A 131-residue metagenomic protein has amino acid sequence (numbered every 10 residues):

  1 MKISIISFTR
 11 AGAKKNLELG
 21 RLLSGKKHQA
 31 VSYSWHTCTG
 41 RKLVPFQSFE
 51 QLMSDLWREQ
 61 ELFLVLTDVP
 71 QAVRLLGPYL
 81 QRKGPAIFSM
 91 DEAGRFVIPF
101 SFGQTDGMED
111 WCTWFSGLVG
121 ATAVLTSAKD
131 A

Functional and structural regions predicted by a protein language model:
M1, S24-G25, D55-Q60, R82 (+1 more regions): Flexible, charged surface loops at secondary-structure boundaries
M1-T37: N-terminal basic/disordered segments at the start of proteins
S7, L23, K27, L80 (+2 more regions): Structural signal for hydrophobic packing residues in well-ordered secondary-structure cores of soluble enzyme domains
G12-N16, Q71-L75, M108: Short glycine/serine/threonine-rich phosphate/pyrophosphate-binding segments that cradle anionic phosphate groups
H28-L56: N-terminal beta-loop-helix "entrance" segment that forms/cooperates in small-molecule cofactor or anionic ligand
Q29-S34, L64-T67, S89, A123-S127: General beta-strand structural signal in soluble alpha/beta enzymes
P45-S48, L52-T105: Glycine/small-residue-rich interface belts in oligomeric ring/scaffold proteins and their assembly partners
S89-F102, E109, V119-A131: Internal, active-site/partner-interface "lid" segment
